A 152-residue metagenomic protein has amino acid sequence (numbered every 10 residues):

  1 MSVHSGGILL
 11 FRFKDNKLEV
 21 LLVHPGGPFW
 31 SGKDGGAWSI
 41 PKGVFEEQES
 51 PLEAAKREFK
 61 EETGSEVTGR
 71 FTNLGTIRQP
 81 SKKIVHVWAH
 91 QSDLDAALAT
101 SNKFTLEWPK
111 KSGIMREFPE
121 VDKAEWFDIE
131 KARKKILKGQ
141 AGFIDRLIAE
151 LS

Functional and structural regions predicted by a protein language model:
M1-S39, W88: N-terminal strand-loop-strand
D15-N16, G27-F29, E46, S81-K82 (+1 more regions): Short, charged/polar surface micro-motifs in flexible loops or helix N-caps
S39-L74, W88, D128: The catalytic Nudix box helix
F45, V67, L94, A99 (+1 more regions): Hydrophobic pocket-lining residues within nucleotide cofactor-binding pockets
T76-G113, E125, L147-I148: Active-site-adjacent beta-strand/loop module that shapes the phosphate/pyrophosphate-binding cleft
S101-G142: NUDIX/MutT-family hydrolases
Q140-S152: C-terminal/domain-terminus segments
